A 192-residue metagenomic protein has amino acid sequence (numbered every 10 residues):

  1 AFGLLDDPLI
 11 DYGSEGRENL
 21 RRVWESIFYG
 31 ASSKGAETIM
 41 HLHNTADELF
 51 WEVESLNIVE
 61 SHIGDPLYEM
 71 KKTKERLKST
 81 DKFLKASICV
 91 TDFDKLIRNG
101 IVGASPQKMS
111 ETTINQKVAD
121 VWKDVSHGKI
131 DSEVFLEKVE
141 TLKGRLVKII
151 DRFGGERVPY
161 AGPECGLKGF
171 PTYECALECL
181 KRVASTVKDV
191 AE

Functional and structural regions predicted by a protein language model:
A1-R98: Active-site loop segments of alpha/beta catalytic cores
N57-E192: Catalytic-face loop-and-helix region of soluble metabolic enzyme cores
